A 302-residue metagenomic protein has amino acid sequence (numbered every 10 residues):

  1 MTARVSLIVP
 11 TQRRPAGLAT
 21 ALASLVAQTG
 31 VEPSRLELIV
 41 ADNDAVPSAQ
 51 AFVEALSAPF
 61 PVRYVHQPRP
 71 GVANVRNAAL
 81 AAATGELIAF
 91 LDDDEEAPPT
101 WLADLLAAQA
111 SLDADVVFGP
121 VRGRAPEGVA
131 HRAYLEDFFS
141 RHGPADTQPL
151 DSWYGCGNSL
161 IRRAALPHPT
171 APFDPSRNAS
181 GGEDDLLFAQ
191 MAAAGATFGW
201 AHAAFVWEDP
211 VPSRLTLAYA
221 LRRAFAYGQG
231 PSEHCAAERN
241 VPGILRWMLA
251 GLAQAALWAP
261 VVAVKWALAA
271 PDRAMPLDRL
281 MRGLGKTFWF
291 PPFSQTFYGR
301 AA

Functional and structural regions predicted by a protein language model:
R14, S24, I39-F52, E95: A conserved acidic beta->alpha catalytic loop
A23-R35: Short, acidic, metal-binding catalytic loop of nucleotide-sugar glycosyltransferases
Q67-A83: Glycine-rich, basic loop-to-helix element that forms the pyrophosphate-binding segment of sugar-nucleotide handling
I88: Short aromatic/hydrophobic "clamp" motif used to bind/position activated sugar donors
T100-H131: Conserved donor NDP-sugar-binding/catalytic core segment of glycosyltransferases
G119-P120, Y134-S152: Short, flexible, basic/aromatic active-site loop/helix in glycosyltransferases
N178-A189: Acidic donor-binding loop at a coil-to-helix junction in glycosyltransferase catalytic cores that engages
R222-A226, N240-A302: Non-catalytic, C-terminal membrane-associated alpha-helical segments of glycosyltransferases
